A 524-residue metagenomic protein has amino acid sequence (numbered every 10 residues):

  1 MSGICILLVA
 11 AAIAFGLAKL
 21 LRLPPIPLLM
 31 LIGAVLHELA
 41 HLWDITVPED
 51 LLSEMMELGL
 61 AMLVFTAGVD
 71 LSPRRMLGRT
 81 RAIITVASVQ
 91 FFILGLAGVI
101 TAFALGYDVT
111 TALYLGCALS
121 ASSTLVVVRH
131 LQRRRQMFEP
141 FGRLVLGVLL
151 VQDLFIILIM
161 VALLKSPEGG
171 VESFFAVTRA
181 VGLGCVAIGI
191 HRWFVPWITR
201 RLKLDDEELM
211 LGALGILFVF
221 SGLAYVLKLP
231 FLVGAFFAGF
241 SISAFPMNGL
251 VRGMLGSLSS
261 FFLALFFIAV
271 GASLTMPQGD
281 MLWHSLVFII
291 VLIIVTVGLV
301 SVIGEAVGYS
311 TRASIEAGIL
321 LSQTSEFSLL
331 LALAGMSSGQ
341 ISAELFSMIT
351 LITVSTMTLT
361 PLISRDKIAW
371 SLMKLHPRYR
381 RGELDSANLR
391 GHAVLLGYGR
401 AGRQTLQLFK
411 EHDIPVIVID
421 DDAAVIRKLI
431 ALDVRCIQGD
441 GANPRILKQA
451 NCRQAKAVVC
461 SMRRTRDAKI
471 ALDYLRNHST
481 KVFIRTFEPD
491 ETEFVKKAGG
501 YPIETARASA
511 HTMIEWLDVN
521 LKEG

Functional and structural regions predicted by a protein language model:
M1-L396, R400, L406-Q407, Q449: Transmembrane helical cores of multi-pass secondary ion antiporters/exchangers
V145, L209, F220, A306-V307 (+2 more regions): Cytosolic regulatory regions of ion transport systems
